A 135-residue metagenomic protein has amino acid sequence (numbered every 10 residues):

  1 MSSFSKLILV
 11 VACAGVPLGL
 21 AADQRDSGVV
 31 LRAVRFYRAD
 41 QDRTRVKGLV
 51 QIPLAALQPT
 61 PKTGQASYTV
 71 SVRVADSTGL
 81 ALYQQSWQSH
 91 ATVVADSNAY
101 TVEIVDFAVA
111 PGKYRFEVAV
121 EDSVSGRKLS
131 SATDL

Functional and structural regions predicted by a protein language model:
M1-I8: Bacterial N-terminal signal peptides that target proteins for export
L9-V10, T60: Generic detector of short alpha-helix boundary/capping microenvironments and adjacent low-complexity segments
V10-A21: Hydrophobic h-region of N-terminal signal peptides that target proteins for export in Gram-negative bacteria
A22-L135: Intrinsically disordered, low-complexity terminal regions enriched in Ser/Thr/Pro/Gly and charged residues
